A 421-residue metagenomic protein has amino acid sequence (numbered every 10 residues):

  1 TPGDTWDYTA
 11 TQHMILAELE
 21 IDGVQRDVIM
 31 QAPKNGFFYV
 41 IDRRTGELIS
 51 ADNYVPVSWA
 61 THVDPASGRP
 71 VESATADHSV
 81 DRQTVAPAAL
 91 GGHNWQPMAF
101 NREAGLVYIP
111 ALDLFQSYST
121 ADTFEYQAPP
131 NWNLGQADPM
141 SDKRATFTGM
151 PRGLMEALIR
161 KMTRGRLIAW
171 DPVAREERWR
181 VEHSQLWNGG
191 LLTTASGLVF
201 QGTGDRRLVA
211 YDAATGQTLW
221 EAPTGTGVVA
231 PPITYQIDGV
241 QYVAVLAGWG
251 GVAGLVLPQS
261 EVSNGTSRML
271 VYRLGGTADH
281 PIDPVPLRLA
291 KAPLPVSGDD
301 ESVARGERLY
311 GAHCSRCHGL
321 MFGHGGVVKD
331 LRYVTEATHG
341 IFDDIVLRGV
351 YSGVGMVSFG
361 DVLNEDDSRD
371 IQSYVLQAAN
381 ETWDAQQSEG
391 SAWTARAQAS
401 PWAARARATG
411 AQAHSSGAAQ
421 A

Functional and structural regions predicted by a protein language model:
T1-K291: A fold-level detector for beta-propeller and closely related beta-sheet-rich head/sensor domains
T9, A337, L363-D366: Aromatic- and histidine-enriched alpha-helix N-cap/loop-to-helix transition segments that scaffold the rims
V55, Y272, G349, A378-T382: Phosphate/oxyanion-binding loops and surfaces in catalytic or ligand/nucleic-acid-binding neighborhoods
M269, V346, I371, V375: Hydrophobic "lid"/C-terminal helical patch of Rossmann-like NAD(P)-dependent dehydrogenase/epimerase domains
T277-S302, S315-E336: Accessory recognition modules or surfaces
P284-A304, R308-H313, V354-A421: Flexible coil segments in periplasmic/lumen-exposed cytochrome c-class electron-transfer proteins
E307, G319-F359: Gly/Gly-Pro-rich "capping" loops immediately C-terminal to redox-active cysteine motifs in periplasmic/lumenal
